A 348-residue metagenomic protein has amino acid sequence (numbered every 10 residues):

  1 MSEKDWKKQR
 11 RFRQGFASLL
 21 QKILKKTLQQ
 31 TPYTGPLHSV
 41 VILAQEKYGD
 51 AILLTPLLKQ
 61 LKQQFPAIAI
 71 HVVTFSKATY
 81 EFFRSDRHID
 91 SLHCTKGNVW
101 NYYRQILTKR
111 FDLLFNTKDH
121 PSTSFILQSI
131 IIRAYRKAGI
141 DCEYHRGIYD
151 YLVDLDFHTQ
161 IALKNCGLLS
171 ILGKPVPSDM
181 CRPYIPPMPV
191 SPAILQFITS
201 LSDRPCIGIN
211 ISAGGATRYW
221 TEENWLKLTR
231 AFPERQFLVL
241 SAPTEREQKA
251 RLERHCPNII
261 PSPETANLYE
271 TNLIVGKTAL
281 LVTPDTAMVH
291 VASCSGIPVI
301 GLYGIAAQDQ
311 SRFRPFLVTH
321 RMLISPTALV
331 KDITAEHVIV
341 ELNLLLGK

Functional and structural regions predicted by a protein language model:
M1-K348: Catalytic machinery of carbohydrate-active enzymes, primarily nucleotide-sugar-dependent glycosyltransferases
